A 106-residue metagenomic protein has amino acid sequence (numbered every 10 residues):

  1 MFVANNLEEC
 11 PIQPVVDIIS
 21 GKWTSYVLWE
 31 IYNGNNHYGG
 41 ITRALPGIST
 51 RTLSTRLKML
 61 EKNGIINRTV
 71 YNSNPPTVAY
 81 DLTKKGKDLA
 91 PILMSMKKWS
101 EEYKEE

Functional and structural regions predicted by a protein language model:
F2, C10-T52, K58, Y71-S73 (+1 more regions): N-terminal helix-turn-helix DNA-binding core of bacterial DNA-binding proteins
V3-L7, I92: Internal alpha/beta domain cores that form substrate/cofactor-binding pockets in large enzymes and binding proteins
P11, K87-E106: Amphipathic alpha-helical dimerization/coiled-coil segments that flank or bridge DNA-binding/regulatory modules
N72-S95: Basic, amphipathic "hinge/linker" alpha-helix immediately C-terminal to the N-terminal HTH DNA-binding motif
